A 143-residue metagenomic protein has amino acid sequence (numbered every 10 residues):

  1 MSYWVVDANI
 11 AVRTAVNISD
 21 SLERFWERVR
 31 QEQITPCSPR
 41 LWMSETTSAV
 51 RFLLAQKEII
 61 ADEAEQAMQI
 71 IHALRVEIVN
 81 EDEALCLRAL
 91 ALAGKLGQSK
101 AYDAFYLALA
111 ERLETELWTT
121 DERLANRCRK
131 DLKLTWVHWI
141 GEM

Functional and structural regions predicted by a protein language model:
M1-L41, L53, K57-E65: Short, well-structured N-terminal submotif of metal-dependent ribonuclease cores
M1-Y3, K95, L107-M143: Acidic, PIN/NYN-like endoribonuclease modules and their adjacent C-terminal/linker elements
V6, C37-S38, N80, A101-A104 (+1 more regions): Short beta-strand scaffold positions
I10-A11, W42, L85, F105-Y106 (+1 more regions): Alpha-helix capping/helix-boundary segments
T14, E45, R88, N126-C128: Phosphate- and divalent-cation-binding pockets in alpha/beta enzyme and binding domains that engage nucleotide-derived
R40-L41, E63-L96: Acidic catalytic patch
E45-V50, I70-I71, R88, L109: A general alpha-helix detector
